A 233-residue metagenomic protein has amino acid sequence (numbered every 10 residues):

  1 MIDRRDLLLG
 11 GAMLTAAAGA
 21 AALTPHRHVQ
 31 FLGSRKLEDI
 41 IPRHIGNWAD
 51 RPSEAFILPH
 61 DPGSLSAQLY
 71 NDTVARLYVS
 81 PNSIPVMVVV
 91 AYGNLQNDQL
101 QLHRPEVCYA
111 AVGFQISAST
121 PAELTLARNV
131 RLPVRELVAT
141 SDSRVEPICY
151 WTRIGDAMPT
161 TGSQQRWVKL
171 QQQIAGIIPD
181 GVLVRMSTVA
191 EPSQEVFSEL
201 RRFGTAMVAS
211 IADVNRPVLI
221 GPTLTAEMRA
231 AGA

Functional and structural regions predicted by a protein language model:
M1-T15: N-terminal secretory signal peptides and thylakoid transit peptides that target proteins across membranes
A12-M13, I41, L200: Active-site-proximal structural scaffolding
A18-Q30: Membrane-interface motif at the C-terminal end of an N-terminal transmembrane signal
H28-I41: Alpha-helical transmembrane signal-anchor/signal-peptide segments
R35-L37, H60-L65, T73-L77: Short secondary-structure capping/turn segments at boundaries of alpha-helices and beta-strands
I41-A67: Short extracytoplasmic
Q68-R202, A206-V218, P222, E227-M228: A cross-kingdom signal targeting lumenal/periplasmic-facing segments of multi-pass membrane and secretory-pathway
G232-A233: Short, solvent-exposed mixed-charge patches
